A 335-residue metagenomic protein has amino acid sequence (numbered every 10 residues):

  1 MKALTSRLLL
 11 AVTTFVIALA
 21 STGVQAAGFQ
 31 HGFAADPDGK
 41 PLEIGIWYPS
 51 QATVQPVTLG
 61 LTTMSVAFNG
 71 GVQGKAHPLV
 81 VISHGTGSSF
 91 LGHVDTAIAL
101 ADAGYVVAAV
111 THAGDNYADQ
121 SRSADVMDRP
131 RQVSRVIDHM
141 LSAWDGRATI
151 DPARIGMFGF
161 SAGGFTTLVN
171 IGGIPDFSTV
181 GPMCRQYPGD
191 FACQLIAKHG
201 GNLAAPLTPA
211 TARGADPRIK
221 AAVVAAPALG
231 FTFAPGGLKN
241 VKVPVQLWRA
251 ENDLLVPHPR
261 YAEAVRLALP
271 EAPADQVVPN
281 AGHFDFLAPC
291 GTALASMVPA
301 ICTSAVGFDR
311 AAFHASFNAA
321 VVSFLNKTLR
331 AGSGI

Functional and structural regions predicted by a protein language model:
A26-I82, G92, A274: Domain-level recognition of soluble alpha/beta enzyme cores, biased toward histidine phosphatases/phosphomutases
V54, F68-H77, I82-D119, L254-H258: Short substrate-entry loop that stabilizes the transition state in hydrolases
R122-A148, P152, V169-I174, S178-G200 (+2 more regions): Alpha/beta-hydrolase active-site loop
G159-G163, T167: Gly/Ala-rich beta-loop-alpha elbow adjacent to hydrolase catalytic centers
L229-F231, N252-V256, F284: Acidic catalytic loop of the alpha/beta-hydrolase fold
G237, V243, P257-A268, C290: Short alpha-helix in the alpha/beta-hydrolase fold that links the catalytic acid
V241, L247-R249: Short beta-strand/loop motif that positions the catalytic acidic residue of the alpha/beta-hydrolase fold
A268-P299: Catalytic histidine neighborhood in serine/cysteine hydrolases with alpha/beta-hydrolase-type architecture
